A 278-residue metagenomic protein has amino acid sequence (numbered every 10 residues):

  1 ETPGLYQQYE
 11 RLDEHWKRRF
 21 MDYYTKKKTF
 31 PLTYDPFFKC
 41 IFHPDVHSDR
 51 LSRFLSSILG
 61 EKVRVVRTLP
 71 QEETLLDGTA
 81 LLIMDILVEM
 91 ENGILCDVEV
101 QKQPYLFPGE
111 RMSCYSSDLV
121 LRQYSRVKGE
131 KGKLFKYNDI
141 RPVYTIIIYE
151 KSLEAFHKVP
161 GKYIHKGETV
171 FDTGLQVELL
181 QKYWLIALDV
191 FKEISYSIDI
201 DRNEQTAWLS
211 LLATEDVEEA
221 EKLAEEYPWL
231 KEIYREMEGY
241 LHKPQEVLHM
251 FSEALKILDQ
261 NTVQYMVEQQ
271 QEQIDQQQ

Functional and structural regions predicted by a protein language model:
E1-K182: Accessory alpha/beta interaction modules
T2-K28, C96-Q101, S210-Q278: Short, charged alpha-helical interaction segments and adjacent helix-coil junctions
P31-Y34, L185-D189, L211-D216: Short acidic (Asp/Glu) and glycine-rich catalytic loops that position anionic groups and cofactors
Y34-F42, K131, V190-S197, E219-L223: Short hinge/gating elements
T74-A80, S195-S197, E232-I233: Short, solvent-exposed polar/charged micro-motifs at secondary-structure junctions
L134-Y137, V190-I194, M237, H242: Selected N-terminal structured segments and early membrane-anchoring regions
H157-V159, S195-I200, H249-M250: Short conserved micro-motifs at the rims of enzyme active sites and ligand-binding pockets
F171-T206: Extended serine/threonine-enriched, polar tracts that run as long, contiguous segments within proteins
